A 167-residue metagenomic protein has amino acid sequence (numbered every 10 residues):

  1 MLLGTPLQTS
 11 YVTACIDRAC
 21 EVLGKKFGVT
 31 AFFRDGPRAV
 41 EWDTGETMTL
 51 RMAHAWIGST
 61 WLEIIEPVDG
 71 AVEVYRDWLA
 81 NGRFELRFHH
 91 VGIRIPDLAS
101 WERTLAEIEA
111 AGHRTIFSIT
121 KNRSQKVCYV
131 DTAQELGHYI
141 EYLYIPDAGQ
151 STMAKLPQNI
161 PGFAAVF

Functional and structural regions predicted by a protein language model:
M1, Y11, L62-E63, L105-F167: Vicinal oxygen chelate
Q8: Active-site-flanking beta-strand signature of metal-NTP-handling nucleotidyl enzymes and homologous cyclase-like
V12-E21, K25-A31, G36, W56-T60 (+3 more regions): Vicinal oxygen chelate
F33-E46: Short, flexible, glycine-rich and Lys/Arg-enriched loop motifs at helix boundaries that contact anionic partners
E41-W42, W78-A80: Short, P/G- and charge-enriched loop/turn segments at secondary-structure junctions
T44-E66: Short, well-structured hydrophobic secondary-structure segments
E73-W78, Q150-A154: A short, polar/proline- and glycine-enriched secondary-structure boundary/capping micro-motif
